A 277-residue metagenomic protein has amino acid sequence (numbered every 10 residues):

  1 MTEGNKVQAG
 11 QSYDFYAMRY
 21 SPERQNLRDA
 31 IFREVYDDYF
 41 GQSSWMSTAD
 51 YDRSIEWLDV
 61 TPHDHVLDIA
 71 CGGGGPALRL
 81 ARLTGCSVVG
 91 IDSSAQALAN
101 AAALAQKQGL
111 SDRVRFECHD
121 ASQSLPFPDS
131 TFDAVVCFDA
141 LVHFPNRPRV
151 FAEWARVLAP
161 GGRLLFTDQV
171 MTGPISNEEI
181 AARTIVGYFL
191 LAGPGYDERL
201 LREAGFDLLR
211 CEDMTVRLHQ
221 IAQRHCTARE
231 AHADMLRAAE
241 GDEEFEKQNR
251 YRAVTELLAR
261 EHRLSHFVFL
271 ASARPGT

Functional and structural regions predicted by a protein language model:
M1-V35: N-terminal, positively charged/glycine-rich alpha-helical extensions of SAM-dependent methyltransferases
S44-P62: Conserved alpha-helix/loop element of class I SAM-dependent methyltransferases that forms part of the SAM/SAH-binding
H65-I69, G73-Q123: Class I SAM-dependent methyltransferase SAM/SAH-binding core
Q123-A134: A short acidic, Gly/Pro-enriched loop at the edge of an enzyme's catalytic core that lines a small-molecule cofactor
P148-R163: A short glycine-rich, Lys/Arg-flanked "PGG" loop and its adjoining helix->strand segment in the class I
Q169-Y188: Short, glycine-/aromatic-enriched active-site segment of Class I SAM-dependent methyltransferases
L190-G205: Short alpha-helix
R210-T277: Conserved Class I S-adenosyl-L-methionine
